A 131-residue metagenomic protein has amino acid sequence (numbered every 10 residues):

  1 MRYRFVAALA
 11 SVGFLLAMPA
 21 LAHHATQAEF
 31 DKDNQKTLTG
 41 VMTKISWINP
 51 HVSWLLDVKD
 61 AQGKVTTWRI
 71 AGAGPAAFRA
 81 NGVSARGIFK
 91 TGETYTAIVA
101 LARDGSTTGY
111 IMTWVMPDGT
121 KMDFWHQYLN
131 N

Functional and structural regions predicted by a protein language model:
M1-F5: Positively charged n-region of N-terminal signal peptides that target proteins for export
A7-P19: Bacterial N-terminal signal peptides
L21-K36: Short boundary/loop segments of OB/S1/cold-shock single-stranded nucleic-acid-binding domains
L38-M42: Conserved hydrophobic positions within beta-strands
I48-K59: Short aromatic-glycine-enriched beta-strand elements
G72-N81: Short, structured beta-strand/loop micro-motifs enriched in basic residues and often containing a Trp
A80-A97: Short nucleic-acid-contacting surface segments enriched for D/E, G, S/T with interspersed K/R
A100-Q127: OB-fold/S1-family single-stranded nucleic acid-binding modules
